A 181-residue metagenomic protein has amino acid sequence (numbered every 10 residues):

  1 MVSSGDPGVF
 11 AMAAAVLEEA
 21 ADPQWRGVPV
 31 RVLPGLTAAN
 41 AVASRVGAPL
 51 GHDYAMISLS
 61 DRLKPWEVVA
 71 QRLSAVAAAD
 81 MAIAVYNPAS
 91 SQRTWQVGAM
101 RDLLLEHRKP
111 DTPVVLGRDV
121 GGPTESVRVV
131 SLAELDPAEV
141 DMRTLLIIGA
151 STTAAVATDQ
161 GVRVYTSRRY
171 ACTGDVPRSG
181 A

Functional and structural regions predicted by a protein language model:
G5-A79: Class I SAM-dependent methyltransferase SAM-binding "motif I" and its flanking Rossmann-like core
A78-A181: A contiguous loop/helix-start segment that scaffolds small-molecule binding in enzyme catalytic cores
